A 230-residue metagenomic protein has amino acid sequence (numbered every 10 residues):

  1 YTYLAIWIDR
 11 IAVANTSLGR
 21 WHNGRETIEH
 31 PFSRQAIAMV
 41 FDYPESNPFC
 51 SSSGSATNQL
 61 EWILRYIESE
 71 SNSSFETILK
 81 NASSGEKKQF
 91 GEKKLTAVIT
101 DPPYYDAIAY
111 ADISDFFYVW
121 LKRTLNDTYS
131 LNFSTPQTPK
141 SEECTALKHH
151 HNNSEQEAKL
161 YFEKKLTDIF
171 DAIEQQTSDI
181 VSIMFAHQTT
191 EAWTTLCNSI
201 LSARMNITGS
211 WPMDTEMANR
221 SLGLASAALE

Functional and structural regions predicted by a protein language model:
Y1-L95, Y110-S154, I169, E191-A192 (+4 more regions): Nucleic-acid modification enzymes, centered on SAM-dependent nucleic-acid methyltransferases
F90-I113, I173, I183-A186, I200: Conserved proline-anchored active-site loop of SAM-dependent methyltransferases that bridges a beta-strand
I108, Q156-F162, I183-E191: Acceptor-substrate binding/catalytic loop of class I
L147, V181-I183: Short, glycine-/aromatic-enriched active-site segment of Class I SAM-dependent methyltransferases
E163-I180, N198-A203: A short glycine-rich, Lys/Arg-flanked "PGG" loop and its adjoining helix->strand segment in the class I
